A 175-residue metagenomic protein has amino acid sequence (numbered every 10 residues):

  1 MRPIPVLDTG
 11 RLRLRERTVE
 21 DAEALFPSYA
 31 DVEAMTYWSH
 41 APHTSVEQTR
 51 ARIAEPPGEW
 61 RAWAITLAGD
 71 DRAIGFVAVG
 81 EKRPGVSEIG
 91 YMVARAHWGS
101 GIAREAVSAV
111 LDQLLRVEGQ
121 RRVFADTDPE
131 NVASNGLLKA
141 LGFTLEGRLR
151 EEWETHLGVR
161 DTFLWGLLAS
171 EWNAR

Functional and structural regions predicted by a protein language model:
M1-T36, A64-R175: Acyl-donor (CoA/ACP) binding surface of acyl/acetyltransferases
V19-F26, V46-R50, A54: An amphipathic alpha-helix signature
D31-V32, H40, E55: A short linear boundary/processing microfeature
H43: N-terminal Rossmann-like NAD(P)+-binding subdomain of aldehyde/semialdehyde dehydrogenases
Q48-A51, P57, R160, R175: A generic membrane alpha-helix/interface feature
I53-A64, G75: A short helix-loop-beta-strand connector motif used in the catalytic cores of GNAT acetyltransferases and, in some
